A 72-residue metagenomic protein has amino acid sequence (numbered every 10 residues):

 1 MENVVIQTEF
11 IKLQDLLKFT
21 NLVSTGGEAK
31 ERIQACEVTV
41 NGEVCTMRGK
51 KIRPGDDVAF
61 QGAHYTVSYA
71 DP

Functional and structural regions predicted by a protein language model:
M1-I11, V67: A detector for short, charged/polar N-terminal pre-domain segments
V4, T39, V58-A59: Intrinsically disordered, low-complexity regions of eukaryotic proteins
I11-P54: A basic, amphipathic helix-loop patch mediating RNA/tRNA/ribosome contacts
C45-P72: C-terminal structural segments of small proteins and small subunits
